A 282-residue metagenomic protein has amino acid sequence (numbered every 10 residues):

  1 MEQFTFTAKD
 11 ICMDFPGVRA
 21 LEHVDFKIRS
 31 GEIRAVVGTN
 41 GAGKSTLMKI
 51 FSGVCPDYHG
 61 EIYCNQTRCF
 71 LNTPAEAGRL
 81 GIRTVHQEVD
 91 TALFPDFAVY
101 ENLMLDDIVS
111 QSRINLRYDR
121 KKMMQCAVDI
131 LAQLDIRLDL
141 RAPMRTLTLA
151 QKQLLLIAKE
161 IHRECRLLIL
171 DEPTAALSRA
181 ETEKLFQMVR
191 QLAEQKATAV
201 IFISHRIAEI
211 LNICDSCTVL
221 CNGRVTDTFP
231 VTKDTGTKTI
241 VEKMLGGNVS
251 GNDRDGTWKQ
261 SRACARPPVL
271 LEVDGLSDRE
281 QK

Functional and structural regions predicted by a protein language model:
M1-C12, N248-D274: ABC-family P-loop ATPase nucleotide-binding domain
F4-G251: Hydrophobic alpha-helical bundles that form the membrane domains of multi-pass transporters
F6, L21, L271, Q281-K282: Conserved structural motif at the start of ABC-family nucleotide-binding domains
